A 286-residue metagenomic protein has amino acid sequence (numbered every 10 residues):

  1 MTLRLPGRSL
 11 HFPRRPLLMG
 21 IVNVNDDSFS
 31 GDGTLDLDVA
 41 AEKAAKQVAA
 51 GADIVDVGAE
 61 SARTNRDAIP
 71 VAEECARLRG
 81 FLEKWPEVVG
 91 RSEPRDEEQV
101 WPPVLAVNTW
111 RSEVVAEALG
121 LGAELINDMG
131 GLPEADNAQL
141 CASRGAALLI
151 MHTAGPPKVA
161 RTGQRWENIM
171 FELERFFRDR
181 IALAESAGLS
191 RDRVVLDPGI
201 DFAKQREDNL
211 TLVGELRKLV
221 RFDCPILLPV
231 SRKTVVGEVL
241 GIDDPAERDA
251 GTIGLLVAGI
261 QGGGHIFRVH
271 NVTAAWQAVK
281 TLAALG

Functional and structural regions predicted by a protein language model:
M1-T2: Extended, charged alpha/beta regions that create polyanion-binding interfaces
L5-P6, P13, S28-K46, A62-L105 (+4 more regions): Active-site-adjacent loop and "lid" segments of alpha/beta metabolic enzymes
F12-G20, V24, K46-A59: N-terminal glycine-rich anion-binding loops that anchor highly charged ligand groups
P16, D192, C224: Short coil/turn segments at beta-strand junctions that form active-site/ligand-binding loops
P103, S190-R193: Short acidic capping loops at alpha-helix termini that bridge into adjacent secondary structure
